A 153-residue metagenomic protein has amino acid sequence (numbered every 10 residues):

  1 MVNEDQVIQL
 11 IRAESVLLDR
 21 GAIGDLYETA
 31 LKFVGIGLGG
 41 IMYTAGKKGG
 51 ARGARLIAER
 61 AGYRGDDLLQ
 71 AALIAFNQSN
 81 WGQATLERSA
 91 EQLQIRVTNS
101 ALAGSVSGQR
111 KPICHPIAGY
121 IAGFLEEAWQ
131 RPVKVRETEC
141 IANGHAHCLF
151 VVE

Functional and structural regions predicted by a protein language model:
M1-P116, V133-K134, E139-E153: N-terminal accessory segment detector
C114-Q130: Active-site helix/loop of acyl-thioester processing domains in fatty-acid/polyketide metabolism, spanning hotdog-fold
